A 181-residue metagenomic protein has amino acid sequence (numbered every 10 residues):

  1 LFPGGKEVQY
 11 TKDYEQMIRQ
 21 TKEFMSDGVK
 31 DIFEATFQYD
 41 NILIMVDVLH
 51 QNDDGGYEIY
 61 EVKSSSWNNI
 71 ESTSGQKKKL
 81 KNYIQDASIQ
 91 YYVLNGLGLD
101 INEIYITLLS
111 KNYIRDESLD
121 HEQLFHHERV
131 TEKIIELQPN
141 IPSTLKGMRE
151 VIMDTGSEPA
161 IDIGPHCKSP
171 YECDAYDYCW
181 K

Functional and structural regions predicted by a protein language model:
L1, Y91-V93, C179: Short, hydrophobic/amphipathic alpha-helical patches that form generic packing surfaces within helical domains
L1-D31: Acidic-basic catalytic patches of nuclease active cores, encompassing PD-(D/E)XK and other metal-cofactor nuclease
G5-V8, G98-Y105, G147-A160: Short secondary-structure capping/junction motifs at helix and strand boundaries
Y10-D13, S26-V29, Y83-D86, V151-M153 (+1 more regions): A short linear-motif detector with a strong N-terminal bias
Q16, Q20, N140-S143, G147: Exposed alpha-helical structural elements
F24-K30, H121-E122, E172-K181: Short, charged low-complexity intrinsically disordered segments located at boundaries of structured domains
D27-S143: Mg2+/Mn2+-dependent nuclease catalytic core
V151-K181: Cysteine-cluster motifs in flexible loop/terminal segments that predominantly coordinate metals
